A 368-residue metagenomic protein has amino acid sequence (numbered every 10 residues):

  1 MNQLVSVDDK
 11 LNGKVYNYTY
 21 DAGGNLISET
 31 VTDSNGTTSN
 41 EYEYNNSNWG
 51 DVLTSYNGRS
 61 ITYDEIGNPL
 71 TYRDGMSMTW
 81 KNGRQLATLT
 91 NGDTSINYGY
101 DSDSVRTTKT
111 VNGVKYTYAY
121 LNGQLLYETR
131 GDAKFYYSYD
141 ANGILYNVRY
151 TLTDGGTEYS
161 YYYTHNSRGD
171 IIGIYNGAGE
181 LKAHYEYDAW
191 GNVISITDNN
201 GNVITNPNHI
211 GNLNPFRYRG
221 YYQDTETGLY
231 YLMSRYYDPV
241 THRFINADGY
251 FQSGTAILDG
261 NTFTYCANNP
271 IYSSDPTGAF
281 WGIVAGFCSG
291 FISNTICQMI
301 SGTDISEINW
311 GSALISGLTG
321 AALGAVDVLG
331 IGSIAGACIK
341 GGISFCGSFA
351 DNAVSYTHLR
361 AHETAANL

Functional and structural regions predicted by a protein language model:
M1-V7, T19-E29, N45-S55, R59 (+11 more regions): A short glycine-rich beta-turn/N-cap micro-motif
N12-K14, Y56-N57, Y72-G75, D93-T94 (+6 more regions): Short, small/polar residue-rich loop motifs at catalytic or cofactor-binding pockets
E41-Y44, L152-M233, T262, A267 (+1 more regions): A motif-centric feature for acidic-aromatic and gly/ser/thr-rich catalytic loops and repeats
T255-I257: Short linker/helix segments within small regulatory modules
T262, P276-A353: Cationic, glycine-rich low-complexity segments
T357-T364: Conserved small/polar residues in nucleotide/adenosyl-binding loops
